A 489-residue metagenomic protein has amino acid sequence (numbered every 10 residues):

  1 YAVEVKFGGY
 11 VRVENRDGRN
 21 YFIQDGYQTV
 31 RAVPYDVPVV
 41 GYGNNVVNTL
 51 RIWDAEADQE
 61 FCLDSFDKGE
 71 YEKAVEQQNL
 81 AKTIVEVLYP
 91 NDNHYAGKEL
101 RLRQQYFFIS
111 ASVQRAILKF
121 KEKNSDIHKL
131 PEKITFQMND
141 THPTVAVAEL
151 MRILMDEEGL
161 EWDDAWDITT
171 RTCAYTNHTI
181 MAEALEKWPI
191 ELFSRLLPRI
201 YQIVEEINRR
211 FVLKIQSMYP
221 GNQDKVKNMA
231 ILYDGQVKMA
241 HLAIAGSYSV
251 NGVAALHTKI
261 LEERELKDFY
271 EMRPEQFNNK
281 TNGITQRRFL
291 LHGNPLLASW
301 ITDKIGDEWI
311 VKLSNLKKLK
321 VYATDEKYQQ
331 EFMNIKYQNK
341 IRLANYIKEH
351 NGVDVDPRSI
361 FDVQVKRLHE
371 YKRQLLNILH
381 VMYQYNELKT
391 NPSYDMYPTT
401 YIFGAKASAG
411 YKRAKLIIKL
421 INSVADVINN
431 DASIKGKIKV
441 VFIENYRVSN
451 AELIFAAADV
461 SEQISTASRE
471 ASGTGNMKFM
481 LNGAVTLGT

Functional and structural regions predicted by a protein language model:
Y1-T489: A conserved ligand/cofactor-binding region detector
